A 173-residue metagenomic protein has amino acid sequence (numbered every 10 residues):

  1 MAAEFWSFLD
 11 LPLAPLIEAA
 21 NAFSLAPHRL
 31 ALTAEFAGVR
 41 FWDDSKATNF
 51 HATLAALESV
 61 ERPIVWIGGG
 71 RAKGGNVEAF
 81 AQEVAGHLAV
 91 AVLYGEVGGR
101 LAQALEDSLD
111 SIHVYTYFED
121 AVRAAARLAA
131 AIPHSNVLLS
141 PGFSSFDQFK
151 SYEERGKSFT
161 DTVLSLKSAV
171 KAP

Functional and structural regions predicted by a protein language model:
M1-L88: Nucleotide phosphate-binding/pyrophosphate-handling subdomain across enzymes that bind or process nucleotide phosphates
L9, K46, S111-V114, Q148: A structural signal for short, well-ordered beta-strand elements
L30, W66, A91, L101 (+3 more regions): Hydrophobic, well-ordered secondary-structure elements that form the walls of internal hydrophobic environments
T48, G70-K73, V97, L138 (+1 more regions): Short glycine-rich anion-binding loops that position phosphate/pyrophosphate groups of nucleotides and phosphorylated
A52, R100-Q103, Q148: Phosphate- and divalent-cation-binding pockets in alpha/beta enzyme and binding domains that engage nucleotide-derived
E78-S135, K171: C-terminal helical cap/extension that packs against the catalytic core of soluble nucleotide-cofactor enzymes
A131-N136, G156, T160: Glycine/Thr-rich phosphate-binding loops that ligate phosphate moieties of nucleotide and other phosphorylated ligands
G142-S168: Glycine/aspartate-rich loop-and-adjacent alpha/beta segment that forms the canonical ThDP
